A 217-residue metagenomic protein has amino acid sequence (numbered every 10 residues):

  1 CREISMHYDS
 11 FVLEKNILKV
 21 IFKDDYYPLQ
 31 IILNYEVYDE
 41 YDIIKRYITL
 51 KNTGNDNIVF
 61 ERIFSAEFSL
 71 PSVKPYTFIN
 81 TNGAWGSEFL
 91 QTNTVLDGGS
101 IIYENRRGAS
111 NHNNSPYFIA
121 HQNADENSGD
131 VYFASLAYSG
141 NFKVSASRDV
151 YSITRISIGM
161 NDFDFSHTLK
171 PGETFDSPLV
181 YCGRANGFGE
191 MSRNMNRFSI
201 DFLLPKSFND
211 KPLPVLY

Functional and structural regions predicted by a protein language model:
C1-S147, F163-F165: Polysaccharide-binding surfaces and accessory modules of carbohydrate-active proteins
K45, T154, D176: Active-site-proximal, glycine-rich beta->alpha crossover segments in alpha/beta enzymes that shape flexible
F64-S65, Y151, N194-S199: Short intrinsically disordered coil segments
L136-Y138, M160, L179, R184: Pocket-edge structural micro-motifs
S152-K170: Short acidic, Pro/Gly- and aromatic-enriched capping/linker segments at domain boundaries
H167-A185: Short Pro-Gly-centered flexible turn/kink motifs
G183-N194: Short, Lys/Arg- and Gly-enriched loop/turn segments at beta-strand edges
S192-Y217: An acidic-aromatic substrate-binding cleft motif
